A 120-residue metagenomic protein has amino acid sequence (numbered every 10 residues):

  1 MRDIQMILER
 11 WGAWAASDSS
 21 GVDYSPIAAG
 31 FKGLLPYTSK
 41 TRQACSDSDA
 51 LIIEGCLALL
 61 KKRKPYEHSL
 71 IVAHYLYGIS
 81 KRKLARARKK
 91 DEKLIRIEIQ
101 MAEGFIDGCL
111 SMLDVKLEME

Functional and structural regions predicted by a protein language model:
M1-K62, E92-L94, G108-E120: N-terminal interaction/assembly modules
A13, L84-A85, R96-I99: Sequence-pattern detector for short linear motifs and compositional/periodic biases rather than a specific fold
K61-K64, G78: Residues at alpha-helix boundaries and short interhelical turns
L70-I71: A short pre-motif secondary-structure segment
Y77-L94: Helix-turn-helix DNA-binding module
I99, E103-I106, L110: DNA major-groove recognition helix of helix-turn-helix
